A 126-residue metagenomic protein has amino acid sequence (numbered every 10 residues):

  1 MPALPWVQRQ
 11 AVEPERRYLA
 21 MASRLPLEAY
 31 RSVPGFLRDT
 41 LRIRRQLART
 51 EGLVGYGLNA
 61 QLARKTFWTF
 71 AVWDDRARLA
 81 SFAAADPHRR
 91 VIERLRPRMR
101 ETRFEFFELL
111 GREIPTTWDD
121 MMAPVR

Functional and structural regions predicted by a protein language model:
M1-T66, A80-S81, R103-R126: Short S/T/G/P-rich N-terminal loop/turn motif that feeds into the first structured element of a domain
F70: Ligand-binding pocket scaffold of soluble enzyme catalytic domains
R76-F104: An amphipathic, aromatic/His-enriched active-site/gating alpha helix that lines ligand/cofactor pockets
